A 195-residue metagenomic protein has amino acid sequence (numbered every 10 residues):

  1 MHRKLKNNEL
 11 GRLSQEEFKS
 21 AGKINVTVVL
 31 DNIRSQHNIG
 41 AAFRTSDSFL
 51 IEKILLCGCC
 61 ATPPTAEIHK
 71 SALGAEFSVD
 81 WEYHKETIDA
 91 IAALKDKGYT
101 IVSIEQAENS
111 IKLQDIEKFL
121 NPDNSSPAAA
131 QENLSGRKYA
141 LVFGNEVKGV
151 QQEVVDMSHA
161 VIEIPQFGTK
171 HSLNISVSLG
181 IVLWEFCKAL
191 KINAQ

Functional and structural regions predicted by a protein language model:
M1-Q195: Post-transcriptional modification and biogenesis factors for structured RNAs of the translation apparatus
